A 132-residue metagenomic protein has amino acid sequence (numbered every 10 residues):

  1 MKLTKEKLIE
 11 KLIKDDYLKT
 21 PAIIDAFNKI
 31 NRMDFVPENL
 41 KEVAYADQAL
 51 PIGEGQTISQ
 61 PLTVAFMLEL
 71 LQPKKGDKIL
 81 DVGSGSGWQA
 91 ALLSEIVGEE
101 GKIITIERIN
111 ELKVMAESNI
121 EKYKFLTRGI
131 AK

Functional and structural regions predicted by a protein language model:
M1-N39: N-terminal auxiliary segments of SAM/dcSAM-dependent transferases
I9-E10, K14, N39, A44-D47 (+1 more regions): Conserved alpha-helix/loop element of class I SAM-dependent methyltransferases that forms part of the SAM/SAH-binding
P21-A22, L62, E111: Cytosolic histidine kinase catalytic core of two-component systems
P51-T57: Class I SAM-dependent methyltransferase Rossmann-like catalytic core, especially the SAM/SAH-binding loop
Q72-K132: Conserved nucleotide-cofactor-binding alpha/beta core module
